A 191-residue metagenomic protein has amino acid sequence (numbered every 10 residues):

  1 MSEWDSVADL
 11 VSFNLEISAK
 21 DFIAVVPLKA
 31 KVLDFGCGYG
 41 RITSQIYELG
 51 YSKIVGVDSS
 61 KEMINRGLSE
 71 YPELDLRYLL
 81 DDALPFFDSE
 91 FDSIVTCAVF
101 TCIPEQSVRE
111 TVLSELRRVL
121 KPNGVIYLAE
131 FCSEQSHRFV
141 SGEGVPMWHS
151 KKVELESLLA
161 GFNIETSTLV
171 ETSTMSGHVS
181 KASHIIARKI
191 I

Functional and structural regions predicted by a protein language model:
M1-A30, F35-A83, Q106-S107, V125-I191: Class I (Rossmann-like) S-adenosyl-L-methionine-dependent methyltransferase catalytic domain, capturing the SAM-binding
K29, F91-D92: Local beta-strand N-terminus motif with an aromatic residue
V95: A conserved beta-strand element that flanks and buttresses the S-adenosyl-L-methionine
A98-C102: Short catalytic micro-motifs in class I SAM-dependent methyltransferases
E110-P122: A short glycine-rich, Lys/Arg-flanked "PGG" loop and its adjoining helix->strand segment in the class I
